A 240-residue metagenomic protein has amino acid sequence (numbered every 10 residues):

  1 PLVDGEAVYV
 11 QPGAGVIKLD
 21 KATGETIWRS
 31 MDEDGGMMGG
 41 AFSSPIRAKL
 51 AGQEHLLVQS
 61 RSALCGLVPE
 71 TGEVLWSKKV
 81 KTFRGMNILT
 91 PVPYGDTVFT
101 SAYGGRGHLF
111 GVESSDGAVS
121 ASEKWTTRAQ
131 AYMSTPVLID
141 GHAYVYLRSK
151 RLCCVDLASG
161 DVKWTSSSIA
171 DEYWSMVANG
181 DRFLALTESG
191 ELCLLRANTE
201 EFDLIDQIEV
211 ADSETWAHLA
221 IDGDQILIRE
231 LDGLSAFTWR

Functional and structural regions predicted by a protein language model:
P1-G72: Internal metal/ion-chelating core segments
L2-D4, R29-Q53, S77-Y94, S101-Y103 (+3 more regions): Extracytoplasmic beta-rich repeat domains
I17, C65-G66, H108, C153 (+2 more regions): WD40 beta-propeller blade core
D20-G24, V68-G72, V112-D116, D156-S159 (+2 more regions): Short loop/turn segments that connect beta-strands within beta-propeller blades
R106-G107, T127-A197: Loop/turn-rich, solvent-exposed surfaces of beta-rich toroidal or solenoidal domains
G107, G190-E191, D212-R240: Blade-level signature of beta-propeller repeat domains, shared across WD40, Kelch, NHL, RCC1 and BNR/Asp-box propellers
